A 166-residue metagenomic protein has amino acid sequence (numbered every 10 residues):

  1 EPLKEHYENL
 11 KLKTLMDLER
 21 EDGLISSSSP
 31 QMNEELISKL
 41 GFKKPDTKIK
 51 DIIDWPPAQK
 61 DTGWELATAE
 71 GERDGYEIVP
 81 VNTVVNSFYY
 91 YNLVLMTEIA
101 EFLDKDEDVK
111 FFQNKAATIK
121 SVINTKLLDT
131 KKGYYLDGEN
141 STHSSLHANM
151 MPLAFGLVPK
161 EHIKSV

Functional and structural regions predicted by a protein language model:
E1-V85, L103-M150, E161: Active-site acid/base region of carbohydrate-active enzymes
Y90, M96-T97, V109, A116: Heptad-repeat amphipathic alpha-helical coiled-coil interaction surface used for oligomerization/assembly
Y91-F102, L153-L157: Short glycine/serine- and small hydrophobic-enriched flexible loop segments
H162-V166: Alpha-helical repeat scaffolds
